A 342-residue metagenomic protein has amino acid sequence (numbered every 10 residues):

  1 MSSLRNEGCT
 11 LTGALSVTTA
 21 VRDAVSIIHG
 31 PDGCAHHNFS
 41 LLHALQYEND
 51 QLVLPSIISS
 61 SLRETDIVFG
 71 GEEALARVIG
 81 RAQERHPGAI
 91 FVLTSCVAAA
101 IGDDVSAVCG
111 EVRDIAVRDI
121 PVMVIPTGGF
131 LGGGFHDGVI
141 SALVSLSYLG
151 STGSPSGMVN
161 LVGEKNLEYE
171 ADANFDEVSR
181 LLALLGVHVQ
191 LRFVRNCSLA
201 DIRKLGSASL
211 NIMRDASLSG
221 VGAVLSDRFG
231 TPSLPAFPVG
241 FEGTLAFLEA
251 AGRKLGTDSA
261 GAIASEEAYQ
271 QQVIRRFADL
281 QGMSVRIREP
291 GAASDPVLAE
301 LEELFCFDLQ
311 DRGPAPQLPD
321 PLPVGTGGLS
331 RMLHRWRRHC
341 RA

Functional and structural regions predicted by a protein language model:
M1-A342: An N-terminal assembly and electron-transfer interface module characteristic of large anaerobic redox and radical
